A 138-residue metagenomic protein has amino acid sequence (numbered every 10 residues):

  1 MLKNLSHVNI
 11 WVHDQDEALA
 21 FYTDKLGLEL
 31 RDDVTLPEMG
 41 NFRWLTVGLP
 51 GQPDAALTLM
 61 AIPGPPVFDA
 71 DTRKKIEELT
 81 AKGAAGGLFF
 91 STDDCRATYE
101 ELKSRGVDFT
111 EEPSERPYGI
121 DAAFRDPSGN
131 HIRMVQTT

Functional and structural regions predicted by a protein language model:
M1, N9-I10, V34-T35, R43-G48 (+2 more regions): Vicinal oxygen chelate
W11-P63: Core segments of cupin and vicinal oxygen chelate
D16, C95-R96: Alpha-helix N-cap/helix-start capping motif
A61-P66, T138: Short, solvent-exposed aromatic-acidic interface loops
V67-T72: A short, polar/proline- and glycine-enriched secondary-structure boundary/capping micro-motif
R73-E78: Short, P/G- and charge-enriched loop/turn segments at secondary-structure junctions
G83-A84: Beta-rich, blade/repeat-based domains predominating in secreted/periplasmic proteins but also intracellular
